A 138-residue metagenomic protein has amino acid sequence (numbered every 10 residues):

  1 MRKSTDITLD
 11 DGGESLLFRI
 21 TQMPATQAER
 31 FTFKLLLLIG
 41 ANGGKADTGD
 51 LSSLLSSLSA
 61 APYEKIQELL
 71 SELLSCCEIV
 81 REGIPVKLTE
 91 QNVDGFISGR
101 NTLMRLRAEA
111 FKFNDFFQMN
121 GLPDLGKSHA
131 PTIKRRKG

Functional and structural regions predicted by a protein language model:
R2, A25-G138: Short, surface-exposed, charged amphipathic helix/loop patches that serve as local interaction elements
K3-G13: Short acidic-hydrophobic surface loop/beta-edge motif
L17-P24: Short, proline-centered helix/strand-breaking motifs
